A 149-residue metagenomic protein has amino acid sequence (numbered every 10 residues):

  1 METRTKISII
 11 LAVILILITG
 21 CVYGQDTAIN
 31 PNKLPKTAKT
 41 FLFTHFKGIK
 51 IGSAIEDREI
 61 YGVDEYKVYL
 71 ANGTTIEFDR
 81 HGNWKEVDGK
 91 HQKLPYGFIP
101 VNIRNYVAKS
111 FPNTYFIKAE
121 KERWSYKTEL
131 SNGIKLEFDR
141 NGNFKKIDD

Functional and structural regions predicted by a protein language model:
M1-I29, L42: Bacterial Sec-dependent N-terminal signal peptides
Q25-D149: Interaction-mediating elements
